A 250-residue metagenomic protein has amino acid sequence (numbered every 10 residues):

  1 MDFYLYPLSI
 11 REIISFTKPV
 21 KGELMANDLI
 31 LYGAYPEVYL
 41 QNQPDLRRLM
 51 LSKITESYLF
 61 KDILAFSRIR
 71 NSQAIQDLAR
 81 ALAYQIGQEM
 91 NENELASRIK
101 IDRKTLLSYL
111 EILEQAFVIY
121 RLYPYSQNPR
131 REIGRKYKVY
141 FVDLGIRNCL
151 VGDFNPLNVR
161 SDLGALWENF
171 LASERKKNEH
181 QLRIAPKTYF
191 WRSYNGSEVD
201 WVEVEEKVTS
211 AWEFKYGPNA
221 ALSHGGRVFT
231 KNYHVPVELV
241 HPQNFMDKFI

Functional and structural regions predicted by a protein language model:
F3-K176: Interdomain hinge/linker elements that couple catalytic modules in large macromolecular machines
E111-V118, Y123-I250: A cross-kingdom feature that marks ATP-driven nucleic-acid transaction machinery
